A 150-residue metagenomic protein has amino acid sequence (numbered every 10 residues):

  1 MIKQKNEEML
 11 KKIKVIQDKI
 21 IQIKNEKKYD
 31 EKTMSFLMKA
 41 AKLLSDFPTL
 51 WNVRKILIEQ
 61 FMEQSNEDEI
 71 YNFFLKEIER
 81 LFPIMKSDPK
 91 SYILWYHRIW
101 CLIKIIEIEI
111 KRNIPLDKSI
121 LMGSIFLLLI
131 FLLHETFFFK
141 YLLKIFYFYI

Functional and structural regions predicted by a protein language model:
M1-F74: N-terminal alpha-helical scaffold/docking segments in eukaryotic complex subunits
L75-F146, I150: Eukaryote-skewed repeat-based solenoidal scaffolds used as protein-protein interaction platforms, primarily
